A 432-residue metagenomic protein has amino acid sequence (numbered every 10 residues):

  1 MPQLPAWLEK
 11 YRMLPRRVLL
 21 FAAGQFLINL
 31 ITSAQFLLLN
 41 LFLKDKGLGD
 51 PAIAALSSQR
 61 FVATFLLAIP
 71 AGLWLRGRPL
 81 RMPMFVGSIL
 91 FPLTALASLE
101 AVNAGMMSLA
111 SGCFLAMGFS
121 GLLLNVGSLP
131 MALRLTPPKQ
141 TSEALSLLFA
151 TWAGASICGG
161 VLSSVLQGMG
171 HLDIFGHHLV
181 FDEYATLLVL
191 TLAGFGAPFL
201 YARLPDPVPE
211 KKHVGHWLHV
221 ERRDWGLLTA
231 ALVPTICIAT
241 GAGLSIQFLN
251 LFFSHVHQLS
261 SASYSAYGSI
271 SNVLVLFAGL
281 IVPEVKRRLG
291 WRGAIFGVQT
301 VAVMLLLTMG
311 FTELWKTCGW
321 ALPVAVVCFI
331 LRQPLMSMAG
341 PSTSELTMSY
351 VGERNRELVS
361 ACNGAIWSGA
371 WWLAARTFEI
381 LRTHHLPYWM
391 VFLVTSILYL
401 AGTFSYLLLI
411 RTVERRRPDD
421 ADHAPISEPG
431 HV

Functional and structural regions predicted by a protein language model:
M1-P15, L204-V233, P425-V432: Juxtamembrane intracellular "pre-TM" segments in multi-pass secondary transporters
L4-F65, T229-G268: Helix-loop boundary and gating motifs at the non-cytosolic
F26, M107-L124, I236, W320-M338: Hydrophobic core of transmembrane alpha-helices in multi-pass small-molecule transporters, especially MFS/SLC-type
L67-L80, Q167, A278-W291, R382-T383: Helix-to-loop junctions at the C-terminal end of transmembrane segments in multipass secondary transporters
I89-G105, V301-C318: C-terminal ends and interior cores of transmembrane alpha-helices in multi-pass membrane transporters/permeases
L145-Q167, G364-A375: Glycine-rich segments within core transmembrane alpha-helices of 12-TM secondary carriers
Q167, T191-E210, S405-I410: C-terminal membrane-cytosol helix-exit motif in multi-pass small-molecule transporters
G168-L192, I380-Y399: A membrane-interface helix-boundary motif in multi-pass transporters
